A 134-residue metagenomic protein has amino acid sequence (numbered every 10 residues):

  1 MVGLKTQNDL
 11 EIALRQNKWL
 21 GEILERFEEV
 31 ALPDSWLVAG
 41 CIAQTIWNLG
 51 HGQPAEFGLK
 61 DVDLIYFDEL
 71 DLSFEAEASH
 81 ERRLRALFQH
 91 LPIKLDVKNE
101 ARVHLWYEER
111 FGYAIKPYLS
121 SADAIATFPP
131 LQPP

Functional and structural regions predicted by a protein language model:
M1-L37, I42: Helical scaffold of the NTase/Pol beta-like nucleotidyltransferase catalytic core
E22-A31, T45, L49, R83-L91: Generic non-transmembrane alpha-helical segments
L32, L59, P92-K94: Short secondary-structure junction motifs
V38-C41, F67, N99-E100: Short His-Asn-centered micro-motif
I42-Q44, D71, R102-L105: Short, catalytically relevant binding-site loops at active-site mouths
W47-E77: Catalytic metal-binding acidic patch
E81-F128: Conserved catalytic core of two-metal-ion nucleotidyltransferases
P129-P133: A conserved mid-domain beta-alpha-beta active-site/ligand-binding segment of alpha/beta enzyme cores
